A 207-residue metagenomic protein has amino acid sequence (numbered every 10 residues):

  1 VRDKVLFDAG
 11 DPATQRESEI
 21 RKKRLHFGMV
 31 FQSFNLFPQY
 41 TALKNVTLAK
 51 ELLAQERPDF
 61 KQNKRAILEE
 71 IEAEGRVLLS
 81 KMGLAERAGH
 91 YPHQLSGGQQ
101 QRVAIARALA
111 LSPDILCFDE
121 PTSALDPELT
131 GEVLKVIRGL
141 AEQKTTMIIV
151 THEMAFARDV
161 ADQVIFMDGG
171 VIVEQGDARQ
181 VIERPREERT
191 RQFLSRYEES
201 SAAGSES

Functional and structural regions predicted by a protein language model:
Y91-L95, Q99: Conserved ABC ATPase signature
A110-D114: A short, proline-enriched helix->beta-strand linker immediately N-terminal to the Walker B motif in ABC-type P-loop
L116-D119: Catalytic Walker B motif of ABC-type/P-loop ATPase nucleotide-binding domains
P127-L129: Helix N-cap at the start of a conserved alpha-helix in ABC-type nucleotide-binding domains
T151-H152: H-loop/switch region of ABC-family ATPase nucleotide-binding domains
A157-D159: A short, surface-exposed alpha-helical micro-motif characterized by mixed small hydrophobic and charged/polar residues
